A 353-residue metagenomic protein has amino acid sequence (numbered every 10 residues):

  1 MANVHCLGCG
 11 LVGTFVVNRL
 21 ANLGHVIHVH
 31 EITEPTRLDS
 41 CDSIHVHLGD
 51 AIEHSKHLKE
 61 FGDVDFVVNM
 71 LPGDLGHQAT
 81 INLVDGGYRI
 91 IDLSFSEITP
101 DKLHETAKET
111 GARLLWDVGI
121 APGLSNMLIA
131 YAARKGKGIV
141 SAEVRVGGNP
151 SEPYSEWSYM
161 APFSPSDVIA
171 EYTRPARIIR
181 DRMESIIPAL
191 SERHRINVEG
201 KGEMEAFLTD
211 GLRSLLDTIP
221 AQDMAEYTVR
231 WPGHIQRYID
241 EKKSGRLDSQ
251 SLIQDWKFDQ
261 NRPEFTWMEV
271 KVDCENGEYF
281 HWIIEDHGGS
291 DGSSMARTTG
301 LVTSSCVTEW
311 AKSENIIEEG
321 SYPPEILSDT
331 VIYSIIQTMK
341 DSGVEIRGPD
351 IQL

Functional and structural regions predicted by a protein language model:
V4-G8: Conserved N-terminal Rossmann-fold NAD(P)-binding element of oxidoreductases
V12: Hydrophobic/small residue at the entry helix of a nucleotide-binding pocket
I27-S40: NAD(P)-binding Rossmann-fold cofactor-contacting core
A51-G62: Conserved Rossmann-fold cofactor-binding substructure of NAD(P)-dependent oxidoreductases
D65-M70, I90-D92: N-terminal Rossmann-like NAD(P) cofactor-binding module of classical short-chain dehydrogenase/reductase
N82-P100: ADP-ribose/adenylate-binding Rossmann-like module
S94-L114: Rossmann-fold NAD(P)-binding glycine/threonine-rich loop
K135-L353: C-terminal catalytic/substrate-binding lobe primarily of soluble NAD(P)-dependent oxidoreductases
